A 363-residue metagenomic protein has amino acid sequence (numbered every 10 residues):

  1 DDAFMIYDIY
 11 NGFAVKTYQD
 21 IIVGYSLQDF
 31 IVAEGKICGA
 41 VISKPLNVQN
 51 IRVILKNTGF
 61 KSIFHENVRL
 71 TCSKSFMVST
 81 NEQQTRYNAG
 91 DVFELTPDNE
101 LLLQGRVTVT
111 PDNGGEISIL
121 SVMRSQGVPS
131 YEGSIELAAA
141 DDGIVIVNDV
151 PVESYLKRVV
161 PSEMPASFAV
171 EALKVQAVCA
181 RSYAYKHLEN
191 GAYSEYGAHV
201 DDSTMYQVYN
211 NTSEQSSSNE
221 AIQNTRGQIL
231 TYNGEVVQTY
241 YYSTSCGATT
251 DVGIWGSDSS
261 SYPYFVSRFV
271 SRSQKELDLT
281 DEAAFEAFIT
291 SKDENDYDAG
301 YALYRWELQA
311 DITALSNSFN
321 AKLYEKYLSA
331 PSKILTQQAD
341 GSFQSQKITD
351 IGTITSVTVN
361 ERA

Functional and structural regions predicted by a protein language model:
D1-A363: Conserved, single-site charged/polar hotspot
